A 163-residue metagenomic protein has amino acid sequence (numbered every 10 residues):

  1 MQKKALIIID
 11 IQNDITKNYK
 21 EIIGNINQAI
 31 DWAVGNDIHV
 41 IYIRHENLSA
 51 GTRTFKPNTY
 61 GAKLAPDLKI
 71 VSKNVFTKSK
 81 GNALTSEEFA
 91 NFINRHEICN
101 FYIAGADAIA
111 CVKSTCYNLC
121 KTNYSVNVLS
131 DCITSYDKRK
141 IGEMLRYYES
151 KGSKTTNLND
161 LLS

Functional and structural regions predicted by a protein language model:
M1-A5, G24, Q28, W32-N36 (+1 more regions): Active-site-adjacent betaalpha module
I8-I9: Short hydrophobic beta-strand that contains or immediately precedes a catalytic carboxylate
Q12, E46-N47, D107, I133: Catalytic metal-binding/acid-base residues of hydrolase active sites
Q12-N18: Short acidic, Gly/Ser-rich segments with clustered Asp/Glu that frequently serve as metal-coordination loops in enzyme
K17, A50-G51: Glycine/Thr-rich phosphate-binding loops of Rossmann-like dinucleotide-binding domains
Y19, I23: Flexible, glycine- and charge-enriched loops at secondary-structure boundaries
A33-S49: Von Willebrand factor
